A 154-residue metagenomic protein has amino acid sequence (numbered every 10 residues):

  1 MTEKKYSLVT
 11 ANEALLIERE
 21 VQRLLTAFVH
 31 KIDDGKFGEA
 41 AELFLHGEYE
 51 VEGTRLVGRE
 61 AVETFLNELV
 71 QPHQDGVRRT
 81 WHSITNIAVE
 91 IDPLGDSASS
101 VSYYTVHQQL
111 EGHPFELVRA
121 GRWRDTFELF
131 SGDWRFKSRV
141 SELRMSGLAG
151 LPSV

Functional and structural regions predicted by a protein language model:
M1-L43: Short, low-complexity N-terminal intrinsically disordered segments enriched in polar/charged residues
T2, S97-S99, A120-G150: Short beta-strand edge/turn micro-motifs at domain boundaries
E3-L8, R78-A88, H107, L143 (+1 more regions): C-terminal-biased regions
R19, R79-T80, E116-V118: Transmembrane beta-barrel outer-membrane domains
F37-Y104: A solvent-exposed, acidic/Ser-Thr-rich amphipathic alpha-helical stretch
H82-I84, V118-W123: Short, surface-exposed coil-to-beta transition loops
Y104-Q108, L129: Beta-strand elements of well-folded, non-transmembrane domains
E111-P114, A149-G150: Flexible, membrane-facing loop/turn or short amphipathic-helix motifs that contact lipid bilayers or gate lipid-binding
